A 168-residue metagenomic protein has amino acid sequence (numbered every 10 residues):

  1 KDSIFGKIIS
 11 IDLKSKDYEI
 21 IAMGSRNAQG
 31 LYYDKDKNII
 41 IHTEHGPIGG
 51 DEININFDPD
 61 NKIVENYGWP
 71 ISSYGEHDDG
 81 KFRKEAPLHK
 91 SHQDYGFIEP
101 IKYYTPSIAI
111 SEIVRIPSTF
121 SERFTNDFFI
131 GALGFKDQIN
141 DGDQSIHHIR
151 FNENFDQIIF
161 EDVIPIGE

Functional and structural regions predicted by a protein language model:
K1-D162: Beta-propeller domain segments
V163-G167: Short loop/turn motifs that cap or connect beta-strands within the blades of beta-propeller-type repeat domains
